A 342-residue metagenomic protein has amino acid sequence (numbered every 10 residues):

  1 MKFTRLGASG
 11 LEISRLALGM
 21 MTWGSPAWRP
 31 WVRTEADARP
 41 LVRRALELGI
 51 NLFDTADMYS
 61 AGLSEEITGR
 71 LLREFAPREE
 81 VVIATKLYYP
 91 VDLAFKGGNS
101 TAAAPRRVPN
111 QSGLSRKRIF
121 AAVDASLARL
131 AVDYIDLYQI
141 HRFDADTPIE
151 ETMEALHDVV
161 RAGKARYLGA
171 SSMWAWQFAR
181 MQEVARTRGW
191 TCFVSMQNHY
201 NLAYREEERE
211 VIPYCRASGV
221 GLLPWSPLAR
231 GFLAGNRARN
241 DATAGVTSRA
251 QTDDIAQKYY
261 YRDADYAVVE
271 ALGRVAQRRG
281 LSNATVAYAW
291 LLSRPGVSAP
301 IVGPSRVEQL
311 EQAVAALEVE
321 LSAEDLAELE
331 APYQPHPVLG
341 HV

Functional and structural regions predicted by a protein language model:
M1-V82, D133: N-terminal binding-site loop/beta-alpha segment at the start of enzyme catalytic domains that lines or forms
S9-R29, A84-N110, Y134, Q139: N-terminal small/glycine-rich loop or linker at the start of catalytic domains across soluble metabolic enzymes
L18, T55, T85, L137-I140 (+4 more regions): Conserved beta-strand positions
W23-A36, P105-F120, D146: Active-site mouth loops of central-metabolism enzymes
V32-A45, G113-R129, F178-Q182: Short, acidic/polar
A36, D144-A331: Beta/alpha (TIM)-barrel catalytic core signal, keyed to glycine-rich beta->alpha loops juxtaposed to Asp/Glu that bind
L71-R78, L127-A131, V160, Q182-R188: Acidic (Asp/Glu)-rich catalytic clusters
L127-T147: Active-site groove signature of glycoside hydrolases
